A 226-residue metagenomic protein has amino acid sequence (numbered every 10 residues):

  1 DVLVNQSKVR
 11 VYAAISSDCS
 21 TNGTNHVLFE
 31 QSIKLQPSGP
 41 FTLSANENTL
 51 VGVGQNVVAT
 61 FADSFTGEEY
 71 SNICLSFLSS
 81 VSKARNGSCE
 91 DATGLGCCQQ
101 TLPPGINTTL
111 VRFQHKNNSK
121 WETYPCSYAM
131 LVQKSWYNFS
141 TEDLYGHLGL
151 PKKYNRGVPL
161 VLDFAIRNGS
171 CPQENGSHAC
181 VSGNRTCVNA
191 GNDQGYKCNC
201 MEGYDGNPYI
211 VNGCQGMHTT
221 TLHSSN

Functional and structural regions predicted by a protein language model:
D1-N226: Typically disulfide-stabilized, N-glycosylated extracellular/lumenal ectodomains of secreted and cell-surface proteins
